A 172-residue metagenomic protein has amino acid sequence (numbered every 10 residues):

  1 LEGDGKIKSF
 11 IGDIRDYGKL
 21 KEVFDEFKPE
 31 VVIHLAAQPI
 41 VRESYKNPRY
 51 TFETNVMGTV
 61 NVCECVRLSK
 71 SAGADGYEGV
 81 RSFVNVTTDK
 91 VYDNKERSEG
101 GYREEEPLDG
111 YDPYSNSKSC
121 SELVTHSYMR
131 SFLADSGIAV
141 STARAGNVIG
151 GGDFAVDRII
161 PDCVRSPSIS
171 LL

Functional and structural regions predicted by a protein language model:
E2-R15: Rossmann-fold cofactor-recognition segment
I7, P29-E30, V80: Local beta-strand N-terminus motif with an aromatic residue
I14-T54: NAD(P)H-binding glycine-rich loop region in Rossmannoid oxidoreductase-like domains and their noncatalytic homologs
K19-E22, V31, N61, L123 (+2 more regions): Alpha-helical elements of Rossmann-like donor-binding domains used by nucleotide-donor carbohydrate transfer enzymes
K46-E64, L68, A74-N85, K90-N147 (+1 more regions): Catalytic helix-loop patch of NAD(P)-dependent Rossmann-fold dehydrogenases
A134, P161-L172: Alpha-helical substrate-binding/gating segment
